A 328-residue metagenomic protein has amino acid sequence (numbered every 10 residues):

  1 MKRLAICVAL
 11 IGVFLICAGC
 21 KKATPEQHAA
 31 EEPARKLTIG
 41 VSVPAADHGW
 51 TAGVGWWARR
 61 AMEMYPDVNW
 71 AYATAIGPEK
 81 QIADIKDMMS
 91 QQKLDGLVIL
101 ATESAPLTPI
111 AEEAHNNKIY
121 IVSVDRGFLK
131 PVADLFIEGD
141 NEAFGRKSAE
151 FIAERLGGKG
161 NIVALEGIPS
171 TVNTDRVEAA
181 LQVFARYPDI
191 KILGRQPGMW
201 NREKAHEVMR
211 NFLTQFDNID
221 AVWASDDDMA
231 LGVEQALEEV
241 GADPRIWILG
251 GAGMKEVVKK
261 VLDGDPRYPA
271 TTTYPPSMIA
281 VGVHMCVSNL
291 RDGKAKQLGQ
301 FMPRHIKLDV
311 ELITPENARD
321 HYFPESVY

Functional and structural regions predicted by a protein language model:
M1-T38, M89, E112-N117, D320: Short, low-complexity disordered leader/linker segments with a strong preference for bacterial N-terminal type II
C20-L37, V172, V183-R186, Y274-Y328: Hinge/cleft segment of the Venus flytrap/periplasmic-binding protein
K36-Y65, N69-K86, L100-S104, L165-D175 (+3 more regions): Extracytoplasmic "Venus flytrap"
I39-V43, T51, W70-A73, G96-L100 (+7 more regions): Structural recognition of the beta-strand scaffold that forms the well-ordered cores of secreted hydrolase catalytic
G49-M64, V68, F144-S148, V172-I190 (+4 more regions): Short, solvent-exposed amphipathic alpha-helices that sit in or adjacent to ligand/effector-binding or catalytic
Q81, I137-I162, T174-D175, K204-H206 (+2 more regions): Hydrophobic alpha-helical segments within soluble ligand-binding/sensing domains
D95-H115, A180, G194, G198-K259: Hydrophobic alpha-helical
S104-A143, F151, N161, M254-R267: Flexible loop/hinge segments that line or gate small-molecule binding clefts
